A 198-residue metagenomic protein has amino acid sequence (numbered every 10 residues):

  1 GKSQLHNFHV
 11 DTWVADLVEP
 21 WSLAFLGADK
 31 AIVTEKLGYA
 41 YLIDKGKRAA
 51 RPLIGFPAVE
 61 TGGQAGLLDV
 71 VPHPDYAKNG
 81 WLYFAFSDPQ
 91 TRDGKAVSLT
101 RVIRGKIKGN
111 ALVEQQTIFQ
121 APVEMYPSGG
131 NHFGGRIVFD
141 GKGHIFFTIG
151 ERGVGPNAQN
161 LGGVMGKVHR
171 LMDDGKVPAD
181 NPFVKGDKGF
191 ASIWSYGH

Functional and structural regions predicted by a protein language model:
G1-P156: Acidic, Gly/Ser/Thr-rich repeat motifs that build Ca2+-stabilized beta-propeller blades
D29-Y41, N181-W194: Short, surface-exposed polybasic-and-hydrophobic patches located at secondary-structure transitions
A65-D69, V123, M172-K185: Low-complexity, flexible helical/coil segments
S98-N110, L161-D174: Beta-propeller blade signature
V138-I145, R170-A179: A structural motif
G162-L171, P182-H198: Loop-centered beta-sheet repeat module
